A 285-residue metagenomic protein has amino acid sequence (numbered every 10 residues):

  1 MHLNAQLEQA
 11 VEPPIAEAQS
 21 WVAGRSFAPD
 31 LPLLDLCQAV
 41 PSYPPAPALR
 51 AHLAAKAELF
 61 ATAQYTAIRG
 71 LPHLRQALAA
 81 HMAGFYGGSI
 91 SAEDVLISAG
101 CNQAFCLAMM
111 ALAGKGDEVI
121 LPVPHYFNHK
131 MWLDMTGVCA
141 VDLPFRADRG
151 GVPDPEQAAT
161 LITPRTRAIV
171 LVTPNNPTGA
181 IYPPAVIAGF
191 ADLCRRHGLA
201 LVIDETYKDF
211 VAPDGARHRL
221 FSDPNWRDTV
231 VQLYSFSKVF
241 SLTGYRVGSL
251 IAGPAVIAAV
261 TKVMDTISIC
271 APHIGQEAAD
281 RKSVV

Functional and structural regions predicted by a protein language model:
E8-G100, L107: N-terminal small-domain helix-loop-helix segment of the aminotransferase-like
A18, H129, F190, L220: Aromatic/hydrophobic pocket-lining residues that form π-stacking "cages" and hydrophobic walls in ligand
R25, P29, T136, R196-H197: Helix C-cap/helix->beta junction micro-motif
L36, I169, A279: Pyridoxal 5′-phosphate
A46, T229-Q232, F236-V285: PLP-dependent aminotransferase class I/II
E93, M110-L171, I181-P184: PLP-dependent aminotransferase-like
D117, V138, R196-A200, W226-D228: A short helix->loop->beta-strand "cap" motif at the edges of active sites that frequently abuts
R146-P213, H218: Active-site phosphate-binding strand-loop segment of PLP-dependent enzymes
